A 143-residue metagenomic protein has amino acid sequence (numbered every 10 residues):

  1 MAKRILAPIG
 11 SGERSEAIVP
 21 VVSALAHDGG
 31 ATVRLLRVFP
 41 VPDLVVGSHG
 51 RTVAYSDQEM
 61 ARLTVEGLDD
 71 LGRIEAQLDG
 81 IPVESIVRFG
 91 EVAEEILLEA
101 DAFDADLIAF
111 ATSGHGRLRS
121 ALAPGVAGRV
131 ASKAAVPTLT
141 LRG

Functional and structural regions predicted by a protein language model:
M1, D28, E75-I108: Structural beta-alpha unit
A2-A54: Small/aliphatic-rich secondary-structure junction motif
P20-S23, G72, G128: Active-site phosphate/pyrophosphate- and oxyanion-stabilizing loops and adjacent acidic/basic residues in soluble
R34-L36, E84-R88, L139: General small-molecule cofactor/ligand-binding pocket signal
R37, A111-S113, R142-G143: Short secondary-structure boundary segments
G50-A54, A102-F103, V126-A127: Short, hinge-like loop/turn segments at secondary-structure boundaries
A54-D69: A short acidic, glycine-rich active-site loop that binds or catalyzes chemistry on phosphate/adenosine moieties
L107-S132: Glycine-rich, Arg-bearing micro-motifs that act as flexible, cationic patches
